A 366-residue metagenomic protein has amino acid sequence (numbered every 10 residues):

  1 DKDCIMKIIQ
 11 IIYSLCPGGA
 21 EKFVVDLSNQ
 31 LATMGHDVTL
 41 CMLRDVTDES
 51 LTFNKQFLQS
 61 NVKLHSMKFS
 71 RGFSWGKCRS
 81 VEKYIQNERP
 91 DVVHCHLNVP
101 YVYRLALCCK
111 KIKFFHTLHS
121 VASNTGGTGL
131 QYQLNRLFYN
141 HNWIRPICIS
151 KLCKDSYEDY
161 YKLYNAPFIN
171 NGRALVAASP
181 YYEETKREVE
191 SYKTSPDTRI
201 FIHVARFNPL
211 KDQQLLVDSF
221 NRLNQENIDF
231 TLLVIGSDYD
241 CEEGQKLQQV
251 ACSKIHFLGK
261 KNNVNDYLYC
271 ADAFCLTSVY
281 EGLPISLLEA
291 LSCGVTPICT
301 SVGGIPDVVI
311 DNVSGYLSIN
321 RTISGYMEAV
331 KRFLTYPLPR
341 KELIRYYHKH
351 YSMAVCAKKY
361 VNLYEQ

Functional and structural regions predicted by a protein language model:
I9, K193-K211, V217-F220: Conserved donor-binding/catalytic core segment of Leloir-type glycosyltransferases
Q10-G72, C153, D238-D240: N-terminal strand-loop element at the rim of the active site of nucleotide-sugar-dependent glycosyltransferases
T47-L58, T231-K254, L258: Short, structured helix-loop element that forms part of the nucleotide-activated donor/catalytic region
C95-Y101, L118: Short His-centered aromatic/hydrophobic patch
N142-A177: A short, active-site helix/loop in glycosyltransferases that binds the activated sugar's phosphate group
K260, V279: Aromatic "clamp/platform" in nucleotide-sugar-dependent glycosyltransferases that forms part of the donor/acceptor
T296-C299, V309: Short hydrophobic beta-strand element within catalytic cores of glycosyltransferases and related nucleotide-activated
D311-N312, Y316-I323, V330-P337: Conserved acidic donor-binding segment of nucleotide-sugar-dependent glycosyltransferases
